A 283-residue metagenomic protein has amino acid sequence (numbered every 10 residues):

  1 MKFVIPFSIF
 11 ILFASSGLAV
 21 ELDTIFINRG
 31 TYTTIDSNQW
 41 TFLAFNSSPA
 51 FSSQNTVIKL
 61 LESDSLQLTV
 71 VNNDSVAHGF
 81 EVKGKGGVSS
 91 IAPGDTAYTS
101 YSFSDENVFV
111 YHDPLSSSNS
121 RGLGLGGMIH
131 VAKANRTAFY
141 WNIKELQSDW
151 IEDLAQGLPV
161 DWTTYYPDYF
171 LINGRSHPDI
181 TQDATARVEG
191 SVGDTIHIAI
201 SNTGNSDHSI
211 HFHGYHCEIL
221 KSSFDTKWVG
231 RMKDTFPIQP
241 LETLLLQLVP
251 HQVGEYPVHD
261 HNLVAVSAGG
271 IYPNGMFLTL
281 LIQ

Functional and structural regions predicted by a protein language model:
M1-V4: Positively charged n-region of N-terminal signal peptides that target proteins for export
A14-S16: N-terminal signal peptide c-region/cleavage motif recognized by signal peptidases
L18-S90, D95-Y98, V131, I151-H197 (+1 more regions): N-terminal, post-signal-peptide metal-ligating segments of extracellular/periplasmic oxidoreductases, dominated by
S75-H78, G86-Y140, E145-Q147, F236-Q283: Extracellular/periplasmic metallocenter environments
E81-K85, D207-E218: Short acidic, flexible loop segments centered on an aromatic residue
I196-I210: Long, repeat-rich segments with strong aromatic
C217-T235: Intrinsic, low-complexity N-terminal interaction/targeting segments
